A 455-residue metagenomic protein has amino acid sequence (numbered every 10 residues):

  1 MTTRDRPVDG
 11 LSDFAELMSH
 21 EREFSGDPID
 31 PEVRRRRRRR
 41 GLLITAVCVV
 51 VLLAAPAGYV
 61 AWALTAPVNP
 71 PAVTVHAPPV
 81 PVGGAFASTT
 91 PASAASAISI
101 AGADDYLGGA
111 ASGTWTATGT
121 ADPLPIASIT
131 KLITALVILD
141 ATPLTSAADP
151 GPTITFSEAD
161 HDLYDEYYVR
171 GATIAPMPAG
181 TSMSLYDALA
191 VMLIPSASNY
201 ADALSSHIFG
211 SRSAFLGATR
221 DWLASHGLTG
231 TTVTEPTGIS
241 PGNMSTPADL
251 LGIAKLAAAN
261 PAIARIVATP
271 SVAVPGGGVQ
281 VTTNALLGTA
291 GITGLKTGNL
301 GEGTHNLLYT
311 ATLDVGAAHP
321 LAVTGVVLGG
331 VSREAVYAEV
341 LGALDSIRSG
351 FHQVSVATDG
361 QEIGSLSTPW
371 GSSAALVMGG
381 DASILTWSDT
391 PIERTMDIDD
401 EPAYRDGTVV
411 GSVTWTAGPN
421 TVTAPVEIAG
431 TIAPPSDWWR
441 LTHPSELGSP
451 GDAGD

Functional and structural regions predicted by a protein language model:
M1-L43: Terminal targeting segments of Actinobacterial cell-envelope proteins
T3-A15, L64-A66, G350-D455: Conserved SxxK-family serine transpeptidase/carboxypeptidase catalytic domain of penicillin-binding proteins
T45-Y59: Hydrophobic membrane-insertion alpha-helices, especially the h-region of bacterial N-terminal signal peptides
P67-A248, K255-P261: Active-site-adjacent loops and short helices of periplasmic peptidoglycan-processing enzymes
F86-S88, G180, T297-G301, A403-Y404: Short Gly/Pro-enriched turn/cap motifs at secondary-structure boundaries
A101-A103, D140-T142, S157-H161, H207-F209 (+9 more regions): Solvent-exposed coil/turn segments that connect beta secondary-structure elements in extracytoplasmic/periplasmic
D104-S112, T234-V267, Y309-R333, Q353-D359: Penicillin-binding protein/beta-lactamase superfamily catalytic region
A264, A268-H352, V356: A penicillin-recognizing enzyme superfamily signal
